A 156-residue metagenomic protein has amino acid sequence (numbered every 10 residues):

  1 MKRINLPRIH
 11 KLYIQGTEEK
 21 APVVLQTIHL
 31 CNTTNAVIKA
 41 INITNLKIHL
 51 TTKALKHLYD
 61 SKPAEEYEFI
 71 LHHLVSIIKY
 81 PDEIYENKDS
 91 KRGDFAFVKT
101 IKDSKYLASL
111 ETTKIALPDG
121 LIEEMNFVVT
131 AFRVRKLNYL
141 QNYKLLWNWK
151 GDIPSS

Functional and structural regions predicted by a protein language model:
M1-S156: Ribonuclease/tRNase effector modules and their secretory precursors
